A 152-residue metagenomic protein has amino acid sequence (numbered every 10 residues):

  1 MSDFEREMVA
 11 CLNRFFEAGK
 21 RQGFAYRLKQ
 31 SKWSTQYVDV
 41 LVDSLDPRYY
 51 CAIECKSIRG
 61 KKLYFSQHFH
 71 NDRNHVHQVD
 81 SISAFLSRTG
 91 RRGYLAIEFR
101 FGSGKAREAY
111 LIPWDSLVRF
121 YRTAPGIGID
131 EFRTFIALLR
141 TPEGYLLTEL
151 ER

Functional and structural regions predicted by a protein language model:
M1-S34, S44-D46: Acidic-basic catalytic patches of nuclease active cores, encompassing PD-(D/E)XK and other metal-cofactor nuclease
Y37, L41, L146-L147: Positively charged, polar, low-complexity stretches
V40-V42, Y49-K61: Conserved catalytic cores of phosphodiester-cleaving nucleases, focusing on short active-site segments
I58-S81: Mg2+/Mn2+-dependent nuclease catalytic core
H77-G90, E149-R152: Mixed-charge (Asp/Glu-Lys/Arg
S83-L117: Nucleic-acid nuclease catalytic cores
L117-I129: Acidic, His- and aromatic-enriched active-site or binding-groove loops in soluble protein domains that engage sugars
G128-R152: Charged phosphate-binding loop/patch that engages nucleotide di/tri-phosphates or the phosphate backbone of nucleic
